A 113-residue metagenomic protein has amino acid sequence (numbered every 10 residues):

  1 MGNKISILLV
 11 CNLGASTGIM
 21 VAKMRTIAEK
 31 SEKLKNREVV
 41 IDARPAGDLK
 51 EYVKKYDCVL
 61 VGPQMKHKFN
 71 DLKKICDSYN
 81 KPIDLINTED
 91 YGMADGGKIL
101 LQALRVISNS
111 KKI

Functional and structural regions predicted by a protein language model:
G2-D48: Conserved active-site segments centered on acidic
S6-S16, A22-K23, F69-M93: P-loop/Walker A phosphate-binding loop and immediately adjacent motor/lid segment at beta-alpha junctions
V21, V53, G96-G97: Conserved strand-to-helix beginnings and helix N-cap segments that scaffold or border functional pockets
V53-V59: Short acidic/histidine-rich motifs immediately flanking catalytic phosphotransfer sites in two-component signaling
L60-L72: N-terminal glycine-rich "phosphate-gripper" loop used for MgATP/nucleotide binding and carboxylate activation
K81-I113: Ser/Thr/Gly-rich flexible loops in soluble cytosolic domains mediating phosphotransfer, phosphorylation
